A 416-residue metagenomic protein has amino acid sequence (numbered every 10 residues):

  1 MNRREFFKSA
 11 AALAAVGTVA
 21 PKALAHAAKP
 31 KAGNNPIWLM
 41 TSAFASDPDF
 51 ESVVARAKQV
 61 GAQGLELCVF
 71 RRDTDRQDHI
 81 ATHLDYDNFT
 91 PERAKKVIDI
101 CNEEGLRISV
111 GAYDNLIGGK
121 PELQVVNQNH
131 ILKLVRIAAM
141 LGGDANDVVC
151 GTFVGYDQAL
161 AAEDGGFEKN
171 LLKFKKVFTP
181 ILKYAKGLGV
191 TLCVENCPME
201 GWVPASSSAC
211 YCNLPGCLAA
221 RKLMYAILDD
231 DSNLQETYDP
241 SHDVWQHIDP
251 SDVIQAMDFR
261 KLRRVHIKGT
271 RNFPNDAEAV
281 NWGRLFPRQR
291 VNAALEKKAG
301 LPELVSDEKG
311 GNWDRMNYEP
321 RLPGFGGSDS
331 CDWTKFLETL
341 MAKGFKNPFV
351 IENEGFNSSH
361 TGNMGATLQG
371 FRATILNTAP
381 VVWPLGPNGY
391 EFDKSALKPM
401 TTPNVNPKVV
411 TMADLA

Functional and structural regions predicted by a protein language model:
R4-G17, H26-W38, D47-G61, P204-A205 (+1 more regions): Histidine-acidic metal/acid-base catalytic patches
S9-P21, A94-V110, L116-Y238, W245 (+4 more regions): Active-site acidic/histidine proton-transfer and metal-coordination neighborhood in alpha/beta enzyme cores
N35-T41, L65-L67, I108-G111, N146 (+5 more regions): Hydrophobic faces of well-ordered beta-strands that scaffold small-molecule active sites in alpha/beta enzyme cores
S42-F44, C68-F70, Y113-L116, G155 (+4 more regions): Active-site beta-loop-alpha junctions enriched in small/polar residues
V53-R72, G142: Catalytic domains of carbohydrate-active enzymes, especially glycoside hydrolases
C68-K95: Glycine-rich, proline-tolerant flexible connector loops at the mouths of alpha/beta enzymes
H83-D87, L116-Q124, E168, L322-G327: The substrate-binding groove and active-site-proximal loops of carbohydrate-active enzymes, especially glycoside
